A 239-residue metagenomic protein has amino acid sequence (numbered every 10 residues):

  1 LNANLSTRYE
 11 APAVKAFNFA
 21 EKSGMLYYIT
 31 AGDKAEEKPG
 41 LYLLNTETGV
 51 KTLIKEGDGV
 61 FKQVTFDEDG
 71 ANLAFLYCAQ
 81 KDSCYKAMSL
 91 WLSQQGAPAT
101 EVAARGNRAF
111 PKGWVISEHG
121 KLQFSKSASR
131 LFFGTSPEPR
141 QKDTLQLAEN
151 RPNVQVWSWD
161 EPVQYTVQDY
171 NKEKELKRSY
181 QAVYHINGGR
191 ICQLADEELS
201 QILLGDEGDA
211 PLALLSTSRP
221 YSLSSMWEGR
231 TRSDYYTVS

Functional and structural regions predicted by a protein language model:
L1-S239: Beta-propeller folds
